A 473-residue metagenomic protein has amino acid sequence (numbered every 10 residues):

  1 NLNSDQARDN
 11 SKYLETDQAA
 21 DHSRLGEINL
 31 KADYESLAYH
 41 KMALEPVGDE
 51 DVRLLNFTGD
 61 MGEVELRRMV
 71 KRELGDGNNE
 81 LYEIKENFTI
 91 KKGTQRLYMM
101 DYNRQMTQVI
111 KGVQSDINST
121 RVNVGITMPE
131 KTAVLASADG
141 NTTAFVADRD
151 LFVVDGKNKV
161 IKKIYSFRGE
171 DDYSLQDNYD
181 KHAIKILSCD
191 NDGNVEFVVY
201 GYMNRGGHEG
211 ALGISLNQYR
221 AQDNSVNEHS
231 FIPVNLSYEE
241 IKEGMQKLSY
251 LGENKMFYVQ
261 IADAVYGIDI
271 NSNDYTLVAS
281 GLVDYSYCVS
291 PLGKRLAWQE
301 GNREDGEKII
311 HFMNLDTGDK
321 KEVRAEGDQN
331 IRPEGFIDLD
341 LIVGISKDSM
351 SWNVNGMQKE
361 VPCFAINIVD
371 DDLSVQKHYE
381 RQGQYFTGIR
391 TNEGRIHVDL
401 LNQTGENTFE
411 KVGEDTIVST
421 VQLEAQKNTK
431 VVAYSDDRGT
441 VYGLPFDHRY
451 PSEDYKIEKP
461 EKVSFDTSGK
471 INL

Functional and structural regions predicted by a protein language model:
N1-A43, I117-V160, S166-H182, D190-N224 (+8 more regions): Core segments of small alpha/beta cavity-forming domains
K31-N78, A183-N191: Surface-exposed, charged secondary-structure patches
D60-N103: Exposed beta-sheet edge and beta->alpha loop/turn motif
M61-E73, V198-M203, D263, G344-M350: Generic short beta-strand segments
L66, T89, V153-D155, L216-Q218 (+3 more regions): Conserved blade-register residue in beta-propeller folds
Y102, I161-E170, V226-V234, T276-S280 (+2 more regions): Beta-propeller fold detector
G156-K159, A221-Q222, D269-N273, N314-G318 (+1 more regions): Short loop/turn segments that connect beta-strands within beta-propeller blades
I309-F312, K321-E322, E326-S351, N355 (+3 more regions): Extended, charge-rich low-complexity regions and/or helical-solenoid scaffolds
